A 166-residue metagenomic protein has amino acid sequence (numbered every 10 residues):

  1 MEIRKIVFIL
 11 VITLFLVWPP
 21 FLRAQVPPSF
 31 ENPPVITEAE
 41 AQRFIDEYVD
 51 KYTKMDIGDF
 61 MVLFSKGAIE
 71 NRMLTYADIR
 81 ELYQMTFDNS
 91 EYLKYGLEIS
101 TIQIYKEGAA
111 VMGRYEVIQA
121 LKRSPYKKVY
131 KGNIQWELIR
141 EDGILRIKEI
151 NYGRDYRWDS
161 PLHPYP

Functional and structural regions predicted by a protein language model:
M1-L10: Bacterial N-terminal signal peptides that target proteins for export
I9-W18: Bacterial N-terminal signal peptides
L22-I57, V62, K66: Short, low-complexity N-terminal intrinsically disordered segments enriched in polar/charged residues
Q25-F30, P34, A110, V129-P166: Short beta-strand edge/turn micro-motifs at domain boundaries
L63-Y76: A short gly/proline-enriched turn/hairpin at secondary-structure junctions
G67-I69, V117-Q119, G153-R157: Solvent-exposed loop/turn segments at secondary-structure junctions within structured extracellular/periplasmic domains
Q84-Y126: Surface-exposed, charged secondary-structure patches
